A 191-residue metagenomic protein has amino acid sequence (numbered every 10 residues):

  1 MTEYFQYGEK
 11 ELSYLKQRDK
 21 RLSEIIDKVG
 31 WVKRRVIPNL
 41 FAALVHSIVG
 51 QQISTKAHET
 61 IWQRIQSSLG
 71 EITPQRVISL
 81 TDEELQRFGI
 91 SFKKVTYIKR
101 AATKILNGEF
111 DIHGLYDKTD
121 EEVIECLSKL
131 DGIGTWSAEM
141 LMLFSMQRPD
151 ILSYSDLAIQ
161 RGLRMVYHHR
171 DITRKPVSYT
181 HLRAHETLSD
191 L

Functional and structural regions predicted by a protein language model:
M1-I37: Intrinsically disordered, low-complexity, charged terminal extensions of DNA damage-control enzymes
E9, N39-A43, S79, V123-I124: Alpha-helical scaffolds flanking conserved acidic
R21, I25, I53-S54, H58-D131: Alpha-helical ds-nucleic-acid-binding substructure associated with the helix-hairpin-helix region of base-excision DNA
I37-Q52: Alpha-helical scaffold segments that form or flank carboxylate-/histidine-based iron centers
T119-R164: Catalytic DNA-binding helix-loop module of base-excision-repair DNA glycosylases/AP lyases
H169-P176: Short, charged, surface-exposed loops that flank catalytic or proteolytic processing sites
T180-T187: Conserved small/polar residues in nucleotide/adenosyl-binding loops
L191: Cytosolic catalytic cores of cyclic-nucleotide second-messenger enzymes
